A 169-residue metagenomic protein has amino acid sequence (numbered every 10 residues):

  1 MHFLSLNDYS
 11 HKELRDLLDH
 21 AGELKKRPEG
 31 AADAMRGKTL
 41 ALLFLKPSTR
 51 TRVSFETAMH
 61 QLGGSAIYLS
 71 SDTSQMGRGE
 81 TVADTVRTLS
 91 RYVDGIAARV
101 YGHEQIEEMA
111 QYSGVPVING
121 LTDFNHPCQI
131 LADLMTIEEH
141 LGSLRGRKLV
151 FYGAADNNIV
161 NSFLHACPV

Functional and structural regions predicted by a protein language model:
M1-V53, T57, N125: Positively charged, low-complexity intrinsically disordered leader regions
T39-L40, F44-Y92: Active-site cofactor/substrate anionic-group-binding motifs, chiefly glycine- and Lys/Arg-rich phosphate-binding loops
L45-T57, L141-V169: Glycine-rich phosphate/diphosphate-binding loop of Rossmann-like nucleotide-binding domains
D72-S74, L121-N125: Short, acidic/turn-prone active-site loops that include or flank metal/cofactor- and phosphate-binding residues
G77-R78, H126-A132: Short, charged, surface-exposed secondary-structure boundary motifs
S90-G102: A glycine-rich helix N-cap at a beta->alpha junction
Q129-R147: Short internal alpha-helix immediately C-terminal to a glycine-rich phosphate-binding loop in Rossmann-like
